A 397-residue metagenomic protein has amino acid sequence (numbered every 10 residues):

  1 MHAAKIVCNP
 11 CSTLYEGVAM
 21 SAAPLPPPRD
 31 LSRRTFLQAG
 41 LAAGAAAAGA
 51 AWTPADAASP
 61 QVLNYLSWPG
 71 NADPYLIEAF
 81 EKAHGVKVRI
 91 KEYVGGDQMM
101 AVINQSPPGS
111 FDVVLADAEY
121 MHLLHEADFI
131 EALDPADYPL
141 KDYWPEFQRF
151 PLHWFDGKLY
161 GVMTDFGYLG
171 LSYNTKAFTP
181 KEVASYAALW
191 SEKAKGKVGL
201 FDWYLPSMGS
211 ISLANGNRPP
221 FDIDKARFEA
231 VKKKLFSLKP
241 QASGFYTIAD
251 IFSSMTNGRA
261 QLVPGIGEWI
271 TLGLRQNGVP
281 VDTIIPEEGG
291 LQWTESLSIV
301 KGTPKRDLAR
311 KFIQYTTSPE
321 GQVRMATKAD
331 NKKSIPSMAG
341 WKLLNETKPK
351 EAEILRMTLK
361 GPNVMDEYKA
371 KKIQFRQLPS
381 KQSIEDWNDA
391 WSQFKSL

Functional and structural regions predicted by a protein language model:
M1-T35, A45, D56: N-terminal secretory signal peptides
A58-L123: Early extracytoplasmic/lumenal segment of secretory-pathway proteins
G96, L115-T256: Extracytoplasmic ligand-binding site segments that recognize negatively charged/polar headgroups
D112-L115, G244, Q261-I266: Paired acidic/hydrophobic, glycine-rich loop segments that form the ligand-binding mouth/hinge of periplasmic-binding
Y120-L123, L262-P280: A ligand-binding cleft/hinge motif common to bilobed small-molecule-binding domains
F228-S237, R275-K301: Periplasmic-binding protein-like
S253, V364-L397: Conserved C-terminal helix/tail region of periplasmic/extracytoplasmic solute-binding proteins
V300-Y368: Mature extracytoplasmic/periplasmic domains
